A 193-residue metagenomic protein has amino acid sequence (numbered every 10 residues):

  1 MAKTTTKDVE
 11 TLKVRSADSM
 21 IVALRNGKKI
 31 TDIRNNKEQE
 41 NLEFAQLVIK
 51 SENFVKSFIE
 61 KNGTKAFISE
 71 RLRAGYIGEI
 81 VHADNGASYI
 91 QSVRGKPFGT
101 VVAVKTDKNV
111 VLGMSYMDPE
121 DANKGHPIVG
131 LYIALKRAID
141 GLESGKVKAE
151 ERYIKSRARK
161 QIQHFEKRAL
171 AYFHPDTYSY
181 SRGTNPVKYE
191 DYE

Functional and structural regions predicted by a protein language model:
M1-F54, S181-T184, E193: Glycine- and charge-rich intrinsically disordered segments
N41-Y189: Catalytic phosphate/metal-binding cores of nucleic-acid and nucleotide-processing enzymes, i.e., regions that mediate
